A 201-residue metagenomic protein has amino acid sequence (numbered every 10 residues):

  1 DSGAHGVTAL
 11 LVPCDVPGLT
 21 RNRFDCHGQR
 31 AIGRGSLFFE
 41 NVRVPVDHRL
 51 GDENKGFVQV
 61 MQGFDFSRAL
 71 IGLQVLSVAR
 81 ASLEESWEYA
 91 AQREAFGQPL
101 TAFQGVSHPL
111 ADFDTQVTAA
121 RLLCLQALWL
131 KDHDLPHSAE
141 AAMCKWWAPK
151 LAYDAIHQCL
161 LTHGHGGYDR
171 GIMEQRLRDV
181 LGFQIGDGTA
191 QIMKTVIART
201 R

Functional and structural regions predicted by a protein language model:
D1-E84, E88, Q98, Q191-R201: FAD-binding core of flavoproteins
D47-F64, Y89-Q104, A127, L161-D179: Conserved catalytic-core motifs characterized by acidic clusters
W87, A91-T101, D114-W147, L160-Y168: C-terminal helix-coil-helix/basic helical segment that borders enzyme active sites and/or dimer interfaces and provides
V106, H137-C144, R178-Q184: Short beta-alpha connecting loops at secondary-structure transitions that line or flank enzyme active sites
L151-C159: Hydrophobic alpha-helical segments of membrane proteins
H163-R201: Glycine-rich phosphate/cofactor-binding loops in nucleotide/flavin-utilizing enzymes
